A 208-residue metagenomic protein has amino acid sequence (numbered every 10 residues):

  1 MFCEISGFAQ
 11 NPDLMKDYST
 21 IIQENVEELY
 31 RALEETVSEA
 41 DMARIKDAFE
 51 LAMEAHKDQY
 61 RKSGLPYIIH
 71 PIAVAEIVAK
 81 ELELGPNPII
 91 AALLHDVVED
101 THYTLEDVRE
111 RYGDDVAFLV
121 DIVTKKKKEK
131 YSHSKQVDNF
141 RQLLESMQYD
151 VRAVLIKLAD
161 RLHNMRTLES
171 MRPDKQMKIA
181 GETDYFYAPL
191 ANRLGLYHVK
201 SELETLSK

Functional and structural regions predicted by a protein language model:
F2-K208: Active-site helical microenvironments for divalent-metal-assisted chemistry
